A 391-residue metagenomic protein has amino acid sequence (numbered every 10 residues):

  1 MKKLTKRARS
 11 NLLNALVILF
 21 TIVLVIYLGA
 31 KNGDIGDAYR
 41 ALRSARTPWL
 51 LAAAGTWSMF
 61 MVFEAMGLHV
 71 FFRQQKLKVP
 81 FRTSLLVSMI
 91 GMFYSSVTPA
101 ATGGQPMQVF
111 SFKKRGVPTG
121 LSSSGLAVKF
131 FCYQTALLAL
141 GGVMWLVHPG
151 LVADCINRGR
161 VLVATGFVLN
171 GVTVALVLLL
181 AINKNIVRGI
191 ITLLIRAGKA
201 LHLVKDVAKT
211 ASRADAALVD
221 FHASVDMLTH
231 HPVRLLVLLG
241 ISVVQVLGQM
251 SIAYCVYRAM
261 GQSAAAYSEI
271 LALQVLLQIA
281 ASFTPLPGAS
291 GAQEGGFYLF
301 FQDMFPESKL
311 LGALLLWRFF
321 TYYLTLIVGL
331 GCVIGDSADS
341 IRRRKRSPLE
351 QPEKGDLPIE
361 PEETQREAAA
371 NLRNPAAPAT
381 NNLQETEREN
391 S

Functional and structural regions predicted by a protein language model:
M1-R40, G91-D206, L286, S290-S391: Transmembrane helix-loop-helix hairpins in multi-pass inner-membrane proteins
N11-L12, R43-A52, D226-G240: Membrane-interface helix starts
G36-S44, F112, A217-T229: A short amphipathic helical element positioned immediately N-terminal to and/or at the very start of a transmembrane
L50-A54, F81-L86, L162-F167, L235-G240 (+2 more regions): Hydrophobic alpha-helical transmembrane segments
A65-M89, V256-L273: Membrane-embedded helical hairpins/re-entrant loop segments and their flanking transmembrane helices within multi-pass
R82-G91, S268-I279, S308-F319: Alpha-helical transmembrane segments of multi-pass membrane proteins
A200-F221: Short, membrane-interfacial amphipathic segments enriched in basic
H222, M227-L276: Transmembrane helical segments that form the transport core of multi-pass membrane transport proteins
